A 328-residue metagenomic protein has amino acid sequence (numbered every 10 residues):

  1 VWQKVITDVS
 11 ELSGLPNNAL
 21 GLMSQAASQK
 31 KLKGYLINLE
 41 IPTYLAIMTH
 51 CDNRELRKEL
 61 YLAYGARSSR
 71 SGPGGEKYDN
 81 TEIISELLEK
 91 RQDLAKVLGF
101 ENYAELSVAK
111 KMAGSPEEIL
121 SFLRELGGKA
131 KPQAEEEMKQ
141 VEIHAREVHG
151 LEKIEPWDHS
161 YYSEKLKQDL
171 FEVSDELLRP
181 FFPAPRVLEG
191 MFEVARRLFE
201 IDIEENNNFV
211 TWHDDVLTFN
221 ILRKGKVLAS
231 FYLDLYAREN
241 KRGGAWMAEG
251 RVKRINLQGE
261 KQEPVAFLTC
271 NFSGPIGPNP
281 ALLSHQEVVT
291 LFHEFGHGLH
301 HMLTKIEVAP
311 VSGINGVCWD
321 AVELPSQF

Functional and structural regions predicted by a protein language model:
W2-N38, S85-E86, K90, K96-G274 (+2 more regions): Active-site-proximal, well-structured secondary-structure segments within enzyme catalytic domains
Y35, I41, L60, S69-R70 (+3 more regions): Substrate/cofactor-recognition hotspot
L36-I37, M48-H50, E59, F100: Propeptide (latency) domains of metzincin metalloproteases
I41, T49-R54, T218, A237: His/Glu-rich zincin catalytic helix
H50-S71, K110: Short, charge-rich amphipathic alpha-helices with coiled-coil/heptad character
E76, N80, P180, A184 (+2 more regions): Alpha-helix N-cap/helix-initiation motif
Q92-G99, A195, G274-M302, S326: Active-site recognition of the HExxH zinc-binding catalytic motif
T290, G298-F328: Zinc-dependent metallopeptidase catalytic helix centered on the HExxH motif and its immediate flanking segment
